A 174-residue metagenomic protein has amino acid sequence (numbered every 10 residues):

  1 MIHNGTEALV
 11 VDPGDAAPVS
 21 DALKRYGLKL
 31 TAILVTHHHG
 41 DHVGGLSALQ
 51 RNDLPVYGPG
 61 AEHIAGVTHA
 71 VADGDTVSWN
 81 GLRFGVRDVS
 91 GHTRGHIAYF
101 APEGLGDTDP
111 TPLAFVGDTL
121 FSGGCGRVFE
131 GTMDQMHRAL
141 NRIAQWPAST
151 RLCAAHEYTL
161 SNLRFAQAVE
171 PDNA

Functional and structural regions predicted by a protein language model:
M1-K29, Y99-F115: Conserved beta-strand hairpin/beta-sheet module of binuclear metal-dependent hydrolase folds, prominently
I2, D12, L49, D118 (+1 more regions): Residue-level signal for inorganic ion chemistry
I2, D73-G81, H156: Short acidic-hydrophobic surface loop/beta-edge motif
V11, T31-H39, P55-A61, V89-G91 (+2 more regions): Active-site neighborhood of phospho(di)ester-bond hydrolases with catalytic His/Asp-centered motifs
A16-G58: Active-site metal-binding motif and surrounding structural segment of the metallo-beta-lactamase
A17, H38-G44, H63-G66, R94-G95 (+2 more regions): Active-site environment of divalent metal-dependent phosphoester hydrolases
T76-D109, L113, Q145: Core dinuclear metal-dependent hydrolase active-site scaffold
D107-T108, P112-L113, D134-A174: Divalent-metal (often Zn2+) His-rich catalytic cores of metallo-beta-lactamase-fold enzymes
